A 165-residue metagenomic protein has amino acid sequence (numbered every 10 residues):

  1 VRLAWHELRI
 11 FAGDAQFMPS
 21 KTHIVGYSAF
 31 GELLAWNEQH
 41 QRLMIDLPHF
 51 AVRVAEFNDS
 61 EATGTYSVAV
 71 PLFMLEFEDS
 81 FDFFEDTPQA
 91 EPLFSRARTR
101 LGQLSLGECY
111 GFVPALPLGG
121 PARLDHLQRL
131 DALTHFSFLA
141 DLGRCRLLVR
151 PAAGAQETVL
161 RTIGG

Functional and structural regions predicted by a protein language model:
V1-M44, H49-A51, Y110-G165: A surface-exposed partner-binding patch
E7, K21, E32, E38 (+7 more regions): Glutamate identity and glutamate-enriched acidic tracts
Q41, S60-V70, E85-R98, L147 (+1 more regions): Short, highly charged low-complexity linear segments
M44-E85: Compact, glycine/acidic-enriched structural inserts
V68-S137: An amphipathic alpha-helical core segment
